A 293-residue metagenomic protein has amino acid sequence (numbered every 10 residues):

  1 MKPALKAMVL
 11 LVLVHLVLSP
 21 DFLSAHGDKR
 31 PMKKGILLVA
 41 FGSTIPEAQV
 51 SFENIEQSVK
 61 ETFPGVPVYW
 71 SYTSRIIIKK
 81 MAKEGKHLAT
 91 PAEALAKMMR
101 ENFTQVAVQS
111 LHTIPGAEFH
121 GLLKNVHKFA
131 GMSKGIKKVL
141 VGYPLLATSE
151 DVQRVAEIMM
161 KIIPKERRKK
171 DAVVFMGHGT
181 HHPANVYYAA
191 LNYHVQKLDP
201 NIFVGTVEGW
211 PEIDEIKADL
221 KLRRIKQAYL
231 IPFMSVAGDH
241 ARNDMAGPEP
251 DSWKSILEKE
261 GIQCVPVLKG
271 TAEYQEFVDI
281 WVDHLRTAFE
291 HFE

Functional and structural regions predicted by a protein language model:
M1-V9: Bacterial N-terminal signal peptides that target proteins for export
M8-L18: Bacterial N-terminal signal peptides
F22-Y229, S235-E293: Extended amphipathic ligand-handling, pore-lining, and cofactor/metal-binding catalytic surfaces
